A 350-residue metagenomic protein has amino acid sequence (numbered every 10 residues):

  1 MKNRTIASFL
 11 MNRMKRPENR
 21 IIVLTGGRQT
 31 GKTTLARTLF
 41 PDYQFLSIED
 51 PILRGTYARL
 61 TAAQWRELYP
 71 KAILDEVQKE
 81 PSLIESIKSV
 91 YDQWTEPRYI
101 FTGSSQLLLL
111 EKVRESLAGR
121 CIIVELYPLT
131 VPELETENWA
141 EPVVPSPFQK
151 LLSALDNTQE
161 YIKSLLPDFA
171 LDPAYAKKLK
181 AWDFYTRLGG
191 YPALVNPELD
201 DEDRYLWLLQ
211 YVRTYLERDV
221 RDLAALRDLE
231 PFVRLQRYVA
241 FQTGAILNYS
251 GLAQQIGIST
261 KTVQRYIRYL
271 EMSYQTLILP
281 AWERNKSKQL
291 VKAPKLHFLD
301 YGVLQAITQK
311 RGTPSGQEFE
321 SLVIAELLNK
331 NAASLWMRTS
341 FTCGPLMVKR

Functional and structural regions predicted by a protein language model:
M1-P17: N-terminal pre-Walker A segment at the start of P-loop NTPase domains
I21-L24: Hydrophobic anchor at the beta1->P-loop junction of P-loop NTPases
K32: Conserved lysine of the Walker
L35, L39: Hydrophobic positions on the alpha1 helix immediately C-terminal to the Walker A/P-loop
T56-I100: Conserved nucleotide-sensing/catalytic segment adjacent to the nucleotide-binding pocket in NTP-handling enzymes
D92-V113, L270: Sensor-1/coupling segment of RecA-like P-loop NTPase cores
R114-F232, Q236-A240: Interdomain motor-coupling "hinge/lid" segment immediately C-terminal to the ATP-binding subdomain of NTP-driven enzymes
V195-R350: Accessory nucleic acid-recognition modules appended to NTPase machines
